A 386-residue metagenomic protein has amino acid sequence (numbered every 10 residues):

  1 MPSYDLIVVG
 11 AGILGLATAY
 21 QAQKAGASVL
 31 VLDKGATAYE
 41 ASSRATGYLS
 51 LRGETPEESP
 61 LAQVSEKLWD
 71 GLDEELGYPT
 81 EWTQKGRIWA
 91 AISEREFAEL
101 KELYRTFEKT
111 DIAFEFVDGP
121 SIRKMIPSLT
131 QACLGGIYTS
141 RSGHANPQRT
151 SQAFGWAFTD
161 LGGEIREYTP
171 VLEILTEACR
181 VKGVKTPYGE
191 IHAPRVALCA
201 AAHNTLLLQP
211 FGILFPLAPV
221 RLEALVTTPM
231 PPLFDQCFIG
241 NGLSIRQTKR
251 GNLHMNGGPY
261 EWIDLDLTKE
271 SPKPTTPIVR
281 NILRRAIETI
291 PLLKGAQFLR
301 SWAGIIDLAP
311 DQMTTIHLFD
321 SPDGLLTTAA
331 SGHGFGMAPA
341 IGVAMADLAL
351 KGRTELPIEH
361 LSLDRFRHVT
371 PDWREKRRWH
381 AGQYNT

Functional and structural regions predicted by a protein language model:
M1-G12, L30: Beta1/beta-strand and adjacent pyrophosphate-binding region of the FAD-binding site in flavoprotein oxidoreductases
G15-L16: N-terminal Rossmann-fold NAD(P) dinucleotide-binding loop
Q23-S43: Glycine-rich FAD pyrophosphate-binding loop
Y39, T186-D235: Central helical "cap/lid" subdomain
T46-M125, G242-S244, E270, P277 (+1 more regions): Dinucleotide-binding Rossmann-like beta1-alpha1 core, especially the glycine-rich loop that anchors the ADP
I137-P194: Helical element adjacent to the flavin cofactor pocket in flavoenzyme catalytic cores
P231-D323: Active-site lid/adjacent beta-loop-alpha segment flanking the redox-cofactor pocket in flavoenzymes
R284-T386: C-terminal catalytic lobe of FAD-dependent flavoproteins
